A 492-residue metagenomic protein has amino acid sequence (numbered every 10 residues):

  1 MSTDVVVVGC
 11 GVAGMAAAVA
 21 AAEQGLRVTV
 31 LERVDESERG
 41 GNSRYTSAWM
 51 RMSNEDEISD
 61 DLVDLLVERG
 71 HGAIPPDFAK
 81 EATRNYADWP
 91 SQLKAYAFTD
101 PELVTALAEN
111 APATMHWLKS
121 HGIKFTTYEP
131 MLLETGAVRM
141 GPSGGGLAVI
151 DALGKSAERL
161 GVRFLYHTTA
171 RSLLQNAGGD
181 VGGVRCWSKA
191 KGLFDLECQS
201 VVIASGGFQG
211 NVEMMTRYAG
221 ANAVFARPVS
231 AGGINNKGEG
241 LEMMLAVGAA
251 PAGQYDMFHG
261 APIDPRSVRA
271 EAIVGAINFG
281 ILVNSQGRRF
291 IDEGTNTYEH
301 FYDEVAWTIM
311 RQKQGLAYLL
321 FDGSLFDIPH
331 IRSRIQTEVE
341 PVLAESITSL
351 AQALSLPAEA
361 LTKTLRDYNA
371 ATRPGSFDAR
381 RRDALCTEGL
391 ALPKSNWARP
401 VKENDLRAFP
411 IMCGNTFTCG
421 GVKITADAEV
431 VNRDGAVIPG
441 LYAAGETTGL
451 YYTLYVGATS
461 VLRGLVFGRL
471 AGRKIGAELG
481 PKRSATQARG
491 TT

Functional and structural regions predicted by a protein language model:
M1-A13, T29: Beta1/beta-strand and adjacent pyrophosphate-binding region of the FAD-binding site in flavoprotein oxidoreductases
M1-V5, E23, G449-L450, A477-T486 (+1 more regions): Extreme N-terminal leader/targeting segments of oxidoreductases
G9, C198, A204-S205, S285 (+1 more regions): Short, well-ordered coil/turn residues at beta-beta hairpins and beta-strand->alpha-helix junctions within
A18, A22: Gly/Ala-rich phosphate-binding loop of Rossmann-like dinucleotide-binding domains, activating on the conserved
R27, R33-R163, L282, R289 (+3 more regions): Conserved N-terminal/central alpha/beta ligand/cofactor-binding core
N110-A113, K119-R171, G233-K237, E242-Y455: Mobile, glycine/GP-rich and aromatic-enriched active-site lid/loop segments adjacent to catalytic centers
G146-K155, R159, R171-S188, G192-L193 (+2 more regions): Hydrophobic, small-residue-rich alpha-helical packing segments that form membrane-like cores
K189-G192, L196-I263, V461, F467-L470 (+1 more regions): Glycine-rich loop(s) and the adjacent beta-strand/alpha-helix scaffold that form part
